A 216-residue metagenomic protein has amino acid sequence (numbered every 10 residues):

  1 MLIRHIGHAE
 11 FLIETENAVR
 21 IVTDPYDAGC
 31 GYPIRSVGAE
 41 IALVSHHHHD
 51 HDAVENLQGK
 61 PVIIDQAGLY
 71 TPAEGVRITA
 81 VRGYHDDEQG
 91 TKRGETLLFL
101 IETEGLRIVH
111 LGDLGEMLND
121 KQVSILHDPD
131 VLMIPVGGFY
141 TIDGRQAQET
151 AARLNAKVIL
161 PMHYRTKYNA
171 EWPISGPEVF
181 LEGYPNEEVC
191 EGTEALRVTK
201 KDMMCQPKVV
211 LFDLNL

Functional and structural regions predicted by a protein language model:
M1-G31, K92-G112: Conserved beta-strand hairpin/beta-sheet module of binuclear metal-dependent hydrolase folds, prominently
R4, V158-L216: Binuclear metal-ion centers of metallo-dependent hydrolases, dominated by the metallo-beta-lactamase
I13, A42, H46, I78 (+2 more regions): Divalent metal-coordination and catalytic microenvironments
P25-D27, H46-H47, G83-H85, G112-E116 (+3 more regions): Active-site metal-binding loops of divalent metal-dependent hydrolases
A28-L69, S124-M133: Active-site metal-binding motif and surrounding structural segment of the metallo-beta-lactamase
A28-Y32, H47-A53, E116-N119, F139-D143 (+1 more regions): Active-site environment of divalent metal-dependent phosphoester hydrolases
A53-V109, D213: Portal/gating segments that form or line small-molecule/metal binding sites
E88-L154: Active-site-proximal loop/helix segments of hydrolase catalytic cores
